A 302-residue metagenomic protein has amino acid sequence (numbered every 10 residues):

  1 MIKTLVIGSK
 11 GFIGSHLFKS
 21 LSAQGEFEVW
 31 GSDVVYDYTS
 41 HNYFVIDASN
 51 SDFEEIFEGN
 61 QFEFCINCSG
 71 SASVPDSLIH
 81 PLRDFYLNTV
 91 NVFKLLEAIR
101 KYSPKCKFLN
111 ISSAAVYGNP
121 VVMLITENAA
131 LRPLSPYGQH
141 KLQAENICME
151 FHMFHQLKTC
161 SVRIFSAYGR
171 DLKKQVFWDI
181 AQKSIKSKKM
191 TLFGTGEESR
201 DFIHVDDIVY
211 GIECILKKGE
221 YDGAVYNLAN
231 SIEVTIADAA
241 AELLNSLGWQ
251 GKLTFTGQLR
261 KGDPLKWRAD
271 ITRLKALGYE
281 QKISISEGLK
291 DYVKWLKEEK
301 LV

Functional and structural regions predicted by a protein language model:
T4-Q24: N-terminal Rossmann NAD(P)H-binding glycine-rich loop of SDR-like oxidoreductase domains
N50-L87: NAD(P)H-binding glycine-rich loop region in Rossmannoid oxidoreductase-like domains and their noncatalytic homologs
C65, F93-L134: Conserved Rossmann-fold NAD(P)-dependent oxidoreductase catalytic core, especially the SDR/UDP-sugar
V74, N110-L124, P136-L142, A167-K174: Conserved catalytic-site region of short-chain dehydrogenase/reductase
S113, E145-R170: Conserved beta-loop-beta element that borders a ligand/cofactor-binding pocket
L142, L157-K158, A167-D179, K188-K189 (+6 more regions): Glycine/proline-rich active-site loop of Rossmann-fold NAD(P)-dependent oxidoreductases
T195, G223-Y226, V234-A241, G248-K266 (+1 more regions): C-terminal "lid/loop" region of Rossmann-like NAD(P)-dependent oxidoreductases
I285-V302: Amphipathic terminal alpha-helices
